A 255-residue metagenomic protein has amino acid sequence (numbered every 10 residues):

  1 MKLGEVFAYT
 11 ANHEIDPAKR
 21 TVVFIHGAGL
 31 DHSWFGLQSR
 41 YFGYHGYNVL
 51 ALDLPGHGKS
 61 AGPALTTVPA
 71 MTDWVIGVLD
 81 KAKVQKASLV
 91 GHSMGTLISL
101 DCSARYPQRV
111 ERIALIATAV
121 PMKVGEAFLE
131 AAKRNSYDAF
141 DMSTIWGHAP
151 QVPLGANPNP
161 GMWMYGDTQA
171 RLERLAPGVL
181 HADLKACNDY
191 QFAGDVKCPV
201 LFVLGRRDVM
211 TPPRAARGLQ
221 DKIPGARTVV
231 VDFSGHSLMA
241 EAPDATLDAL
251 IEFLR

Functional and structural regions predicted by a protein language model:
K2-A11, G36-Y44, N48-M94, D248: Active-site loop/oxyanion-hole signature of alpha/beta-hydrolase fold enzymes
K19-G27: Short beta-strand element of the alpha/beta-hydrolase
G27-L30, S93: Active-site glycine-rich loops that stabilize anionic/oxyanionic intermediates across multiple enzyme folds
G29, L54-A61, V120, G235-L238: Alpha/beta-hydrolase active-site loop signature
L97-M142: Flexible "cap/lid" loop of the alpha/beta hydrolase fold
E130-K197: Conserved alpha/beta-hydrolase catalytic His-Asp/Glu region
P177-D221, V230: Conserved serine/cysteine hydrolase catalytic core
A226-R255: Catalytic active-site module of serine/aspartate enzymes centered on a nucleophile-bearing elbow/loop
